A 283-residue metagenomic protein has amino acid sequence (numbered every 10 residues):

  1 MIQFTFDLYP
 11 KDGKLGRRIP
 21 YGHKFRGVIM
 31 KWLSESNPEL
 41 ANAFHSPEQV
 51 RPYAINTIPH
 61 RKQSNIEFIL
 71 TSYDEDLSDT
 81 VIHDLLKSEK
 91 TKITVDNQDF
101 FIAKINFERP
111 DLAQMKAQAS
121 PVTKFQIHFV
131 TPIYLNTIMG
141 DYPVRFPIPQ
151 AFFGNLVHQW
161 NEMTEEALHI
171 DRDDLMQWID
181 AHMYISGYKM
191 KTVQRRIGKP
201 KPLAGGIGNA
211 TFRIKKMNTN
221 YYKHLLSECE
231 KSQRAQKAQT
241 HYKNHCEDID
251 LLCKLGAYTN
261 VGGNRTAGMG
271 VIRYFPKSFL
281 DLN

Functional and structural regions predicted by a protein language model:
M1-N283: RNA-interacting cores
